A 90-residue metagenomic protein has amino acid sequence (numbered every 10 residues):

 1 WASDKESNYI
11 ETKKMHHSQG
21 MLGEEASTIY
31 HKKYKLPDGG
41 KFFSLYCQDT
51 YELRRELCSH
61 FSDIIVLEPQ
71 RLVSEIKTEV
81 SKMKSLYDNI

Functional and structural regions predicted by a protein language model:
W1-I90: Polybasic (Lys/Arg-rich)
